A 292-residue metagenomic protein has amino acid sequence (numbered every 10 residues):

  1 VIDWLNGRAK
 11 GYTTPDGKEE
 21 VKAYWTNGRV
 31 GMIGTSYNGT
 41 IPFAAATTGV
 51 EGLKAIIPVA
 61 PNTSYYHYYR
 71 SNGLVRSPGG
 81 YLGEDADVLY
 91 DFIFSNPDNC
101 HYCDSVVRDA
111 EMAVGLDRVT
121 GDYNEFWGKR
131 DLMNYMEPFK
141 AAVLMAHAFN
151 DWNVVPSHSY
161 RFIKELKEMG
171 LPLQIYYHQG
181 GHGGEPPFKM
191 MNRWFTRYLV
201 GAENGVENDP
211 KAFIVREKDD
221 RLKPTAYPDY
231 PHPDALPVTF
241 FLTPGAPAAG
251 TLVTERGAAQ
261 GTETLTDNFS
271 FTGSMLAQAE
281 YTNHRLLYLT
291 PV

Functional and structural regions predicted by a protein language model:
V1-I2, R8-T13, T26, G181-P187: Catalytic nucleophile-loop/oxyanion-hole region of alpha/beta-hydrolase and closely related hydrolase-like folds
V1-W4, M32, T40-I41, H158-R161 (+2 more regions): Extracytoplasmic/secreted proteins, especially bacterial periplasmic and envelope-associated proteins
G7, G11-W25, I33-T35, P42-P138 (+1 more regions): Accessory cap/linker subdomain of secreted extracellular hydrolases
T35-S36, A148: Conserved alpha/beta-hydrolase "nucleophile elbow" surrounding the catalytic nucleophile
F139, M145-H147, D151: Short beta-strand/loop motif that positions the catalytic acidic residue of the alpha/beta-hydrolase fold
W152-H158: Conserved alpha/beta-hydrolase "acid-adjacent" motif
L166-G183: Catalytic histidine neighborhood in serine/cysteine hydrolases with alpha/beta-hydrolase-type architecture
E185-V292: C-terminal, loop-rich substrate-recognition/catalytic regions characterized by aromatic stacking residues
